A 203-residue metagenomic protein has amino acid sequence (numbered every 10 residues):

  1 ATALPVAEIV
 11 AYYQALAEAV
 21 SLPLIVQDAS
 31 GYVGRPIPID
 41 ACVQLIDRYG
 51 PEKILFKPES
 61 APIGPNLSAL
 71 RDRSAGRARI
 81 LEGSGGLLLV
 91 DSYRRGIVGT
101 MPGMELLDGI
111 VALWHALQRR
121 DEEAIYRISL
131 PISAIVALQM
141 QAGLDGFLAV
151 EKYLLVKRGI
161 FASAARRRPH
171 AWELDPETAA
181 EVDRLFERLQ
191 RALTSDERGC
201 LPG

Functional and structural regions predicted by a protein language model:
A1-P36, H170-A171: Active-site beta->alpha loop and helix N-cap motifs at the rims of alpha/beta catalytic domains
A1-T2, R77-L81, V150-Y153, H170: Helix-coil boundary/capping segments in enzymes
A11-Y12, A41, V150: Short, solvent-exposed amphipathic alpha-helices that sit in or adjacent to ligand/effector-binding or catalytic
A19, S30-L144: Catalytic alpha/beta core domains of metabolic enzymes, predominantly
I97, E105, G109-G203: C-terminal alpha-helical cap/extension of soluble enzyme domains
